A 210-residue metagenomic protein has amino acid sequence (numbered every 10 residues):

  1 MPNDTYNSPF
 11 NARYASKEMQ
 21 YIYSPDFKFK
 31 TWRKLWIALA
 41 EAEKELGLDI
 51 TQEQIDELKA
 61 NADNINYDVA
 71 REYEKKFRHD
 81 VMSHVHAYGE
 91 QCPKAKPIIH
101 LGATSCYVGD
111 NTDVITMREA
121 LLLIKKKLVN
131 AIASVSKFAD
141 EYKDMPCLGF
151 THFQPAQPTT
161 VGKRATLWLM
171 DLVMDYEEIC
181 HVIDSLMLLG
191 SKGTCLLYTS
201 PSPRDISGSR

Functional and structural regions predicted by a protein language model:
M1-L197: A helix-coil-helix interface module used to build multimeric assemblies and to scaffold catalytic/cofactor sites
Y198-R210: Single conserved hydrophobic/aromatic residue that forms the stacking wall/gate of nucleotide- or nucleobase-binding
